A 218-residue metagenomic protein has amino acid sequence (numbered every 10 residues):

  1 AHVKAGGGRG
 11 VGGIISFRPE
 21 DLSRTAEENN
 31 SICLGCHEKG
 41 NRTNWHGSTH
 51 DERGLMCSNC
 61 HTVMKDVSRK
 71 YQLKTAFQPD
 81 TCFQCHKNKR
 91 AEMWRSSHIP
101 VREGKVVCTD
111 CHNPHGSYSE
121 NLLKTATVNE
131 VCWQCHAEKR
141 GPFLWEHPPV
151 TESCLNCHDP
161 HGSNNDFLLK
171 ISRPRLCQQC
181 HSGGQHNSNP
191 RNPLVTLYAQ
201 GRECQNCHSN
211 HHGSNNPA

Functional and structural regions predicted by a protein language model:
A1-A218: Short sequence/structural segments immediately N-terminal
